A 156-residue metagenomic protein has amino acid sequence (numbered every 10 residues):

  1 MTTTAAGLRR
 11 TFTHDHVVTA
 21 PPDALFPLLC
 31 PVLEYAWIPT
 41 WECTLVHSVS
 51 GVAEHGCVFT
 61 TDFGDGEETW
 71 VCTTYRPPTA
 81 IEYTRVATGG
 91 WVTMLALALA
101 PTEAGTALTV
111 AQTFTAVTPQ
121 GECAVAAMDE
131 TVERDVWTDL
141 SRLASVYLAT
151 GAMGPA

Functional and structural regions predicted by a protein language model:
M1-S50: Hydrophobic ligand-binding cavity/cleft-lining segments
M1-V17, W137, S141, S145 (+1 more regions): Hydrophobic-ligand-binding modules of eukaryotic lipid transfer/binding families
T4-A6, S50-G51, C72-T73, A98-A100: Short secondary-structure boundary/capping segments
R9-V17, V58, E67, A80 (+2 more regions): Intrinsic-disorder/low-complexity, polar/charged segments enriched in Ser/Thr/Lys/Arg/Asp/Glu/Gln
T19-D23, T73-P78, A98-A107: A short, structured loop/turn motif at beta-sheet edges
D23, P27, T74, T138-S141 (+1 more regions): Replace "anionic and nucleotidyl ligands
L33, L45-G90, S145-P155: Glycine-rich portal/gate segments that line the openings of hydrophobic small-molecule binding cavities
A87-T138, G154-P155: Beta-strand/loop substructures that line and gate deep hydrophobic ligand-binding cavities in soluble
